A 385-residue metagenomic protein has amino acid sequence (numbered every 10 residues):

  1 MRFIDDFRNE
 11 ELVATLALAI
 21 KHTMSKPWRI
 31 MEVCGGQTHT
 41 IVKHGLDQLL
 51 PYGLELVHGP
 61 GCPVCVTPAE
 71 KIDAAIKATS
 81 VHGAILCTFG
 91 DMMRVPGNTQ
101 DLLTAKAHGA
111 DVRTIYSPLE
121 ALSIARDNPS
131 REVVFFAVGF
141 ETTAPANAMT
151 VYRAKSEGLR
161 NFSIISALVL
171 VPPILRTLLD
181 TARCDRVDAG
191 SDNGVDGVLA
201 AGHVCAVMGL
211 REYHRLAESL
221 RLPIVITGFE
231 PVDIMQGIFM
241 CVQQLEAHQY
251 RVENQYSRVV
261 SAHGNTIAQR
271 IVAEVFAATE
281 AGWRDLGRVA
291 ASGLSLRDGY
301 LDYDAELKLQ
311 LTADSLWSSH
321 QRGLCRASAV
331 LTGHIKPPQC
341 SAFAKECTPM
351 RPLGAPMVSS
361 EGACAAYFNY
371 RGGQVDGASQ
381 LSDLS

Functional and structural regions predicted by a protein language model:
M1-S130, A144, S156-E157, I165 (+4 more regions): Metallocofactor- and cofactor-centric catalytic cores in central/energy metabolism, strongly enriched
D6, C65, F140, I164 (+5 more regions): Hydrophobic alpha-helical scaffolding
M31-E32, T88, R113, V134-A137 (+3 more regions): Short catalytic-loop micro-motif centered on adjacent basic/acidic residues
L56-C62, I115, F162-V169, V225-V232 (+1 more regions): A generic structural motif
K77-S80, A154-S156, R215-I224: A short, gly/pro- and small-residue-rich
F136, F140-E212, L216: Phosphate/pyrophosphate-binding betaalpha-module
D188-S261: A conserved active-site cap/scaffold subdomain adjacent to cofactor or substrate pockets
Q236-A329: Internal helical hairpin/lid segments
